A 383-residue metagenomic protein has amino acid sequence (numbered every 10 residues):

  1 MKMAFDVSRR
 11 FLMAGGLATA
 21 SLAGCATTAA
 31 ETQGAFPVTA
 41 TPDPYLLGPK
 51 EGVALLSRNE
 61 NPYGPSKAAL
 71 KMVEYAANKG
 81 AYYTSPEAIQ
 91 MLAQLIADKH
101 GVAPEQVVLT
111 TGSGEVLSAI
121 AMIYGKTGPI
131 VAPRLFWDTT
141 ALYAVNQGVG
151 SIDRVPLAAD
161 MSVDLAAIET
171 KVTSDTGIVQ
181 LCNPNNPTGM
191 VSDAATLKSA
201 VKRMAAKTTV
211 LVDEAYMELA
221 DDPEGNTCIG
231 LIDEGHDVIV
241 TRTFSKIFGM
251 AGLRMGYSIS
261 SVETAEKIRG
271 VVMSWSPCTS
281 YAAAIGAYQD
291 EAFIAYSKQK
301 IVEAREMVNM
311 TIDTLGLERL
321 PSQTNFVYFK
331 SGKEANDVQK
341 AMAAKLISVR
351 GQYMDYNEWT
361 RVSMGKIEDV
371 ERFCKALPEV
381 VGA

Functional and structural regions predicted by a protein language model:
M1-A20: N-terminal secretory signal peptides and thylakoid transit peptides that target proteins across membranes
E31-G114, A119: N-terminal small-domain helix-loop-helix segment of the aminotransferase-like
S66, D237-D313, L317-L320: PLP-dependent aminotransferase class I/II
I123-Y143: Conserved PLP-anchoring active-site segment centered on the Schiff-base-forming lysine
L157, V302, I312-K345, T360 (+1 more regions): Conserved PLP-binding catalytic core of the aspartate aminotransferase-like
L165-T173, P187-V210, E214-I247: Active-site pre-lysine segment of PLP-dependent enzymes
A344-K345, Y353-A383: PLP-dependent enzyme catalytic core of the Aspartate aminotransferase-like
